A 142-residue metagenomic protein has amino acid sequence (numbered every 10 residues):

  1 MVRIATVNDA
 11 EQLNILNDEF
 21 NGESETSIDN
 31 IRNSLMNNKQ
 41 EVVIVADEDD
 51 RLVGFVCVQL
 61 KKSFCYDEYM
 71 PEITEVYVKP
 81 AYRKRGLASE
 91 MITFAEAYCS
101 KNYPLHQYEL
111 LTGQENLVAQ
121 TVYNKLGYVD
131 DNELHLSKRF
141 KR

Functional and structural regions predicted by a protein language model:
I4-E68, T74, I92, D130 (+1 more regions): Acetyl-CoA-dependent GNAT
A5, V76-V78, T112: Hydrophobic adenine-recognition pocket in adenosine-nucleotide-binding enzymes
K79-A81, R85, Q114-E115: Active-site acidic-Proline motif in GNAT/NAT acetyltransferases
Y82, G86-F94: Conserved acetyl-CoA pyrophosphate-binding loop and the N-cap/start of the following alpha-helix in GNAT-like
S89, Q114-N132: Conserved active-site alpha-helix within GNAT-family acetyltransferase domains
I92, N116-A119, K138-K141: Short glycine/proline-centered loop/turn elements that form peptide/ligand docking sites
S100-T112: Conserved GNAT acetyl-CoA-binding A-motif
K125, L134-R142: Terminal substrate-recognition subdomain of acyl/acetyltransferases
